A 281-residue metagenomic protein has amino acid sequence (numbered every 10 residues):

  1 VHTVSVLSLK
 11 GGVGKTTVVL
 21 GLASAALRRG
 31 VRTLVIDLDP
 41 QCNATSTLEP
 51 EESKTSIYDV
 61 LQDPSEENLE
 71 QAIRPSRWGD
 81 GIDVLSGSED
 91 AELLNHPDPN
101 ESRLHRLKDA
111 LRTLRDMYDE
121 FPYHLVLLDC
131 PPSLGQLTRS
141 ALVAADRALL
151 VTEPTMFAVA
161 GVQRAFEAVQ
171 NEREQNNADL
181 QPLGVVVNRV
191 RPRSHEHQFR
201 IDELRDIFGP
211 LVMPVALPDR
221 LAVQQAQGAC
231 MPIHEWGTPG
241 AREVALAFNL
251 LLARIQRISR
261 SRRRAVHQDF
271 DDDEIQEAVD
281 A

Functional and structural regions predicted by a protein language model:
V1-A281: P-loop NTP-binding core
